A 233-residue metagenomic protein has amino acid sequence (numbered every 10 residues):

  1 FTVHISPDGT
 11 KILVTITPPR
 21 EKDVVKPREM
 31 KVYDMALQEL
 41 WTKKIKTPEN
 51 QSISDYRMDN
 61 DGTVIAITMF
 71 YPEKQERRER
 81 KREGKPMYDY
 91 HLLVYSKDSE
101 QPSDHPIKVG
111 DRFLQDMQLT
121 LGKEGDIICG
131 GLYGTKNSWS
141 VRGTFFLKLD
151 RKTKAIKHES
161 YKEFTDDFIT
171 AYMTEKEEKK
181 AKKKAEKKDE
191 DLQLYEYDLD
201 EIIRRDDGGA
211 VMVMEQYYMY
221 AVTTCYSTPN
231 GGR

Functional and structural regions predicted by a protein language model:
F1, K46, N50, R112-N137 (+1 more regions): Asp-box/WD-like beta-propeller blade repeats and closely related beta-sheet repeat scaffolds
F1-T10, D55-V64, F70, Q118-E124 (+1 more regions): Structural signature of eukaryotic scaffold interfaces centered on beta-propeller domains
D8-T15, R20-K26, V32-L40, K46 (+1 more regions): A conserved hydrophobic secondary-structure block that centers on an alpha-helix together with its immediately flanking
L13-V25, F70-P86, L132-T144, E215-G232: Short, conserved, GDST-rich strand-edge loop motifs in beta-rich repeat architectures
P27-Q38, K81-E100, V141-I156, N230-R233: Beta-propeller blade signature
Q38-I45, S99-I107: Blade-edge beta-strand/turn elements of extracellular beta-propeller and related beta-sheet repeat scaffolds
I45-P48, P106-D111, I156-L192, R233: Surface-exposed loop and turn segments in beta-propeller and other repeat-based domains that flank or scaffold
N137-R151, E159-E163, A185-R233: Exposed, low-structure sequence patches enriched in small/polar residues
